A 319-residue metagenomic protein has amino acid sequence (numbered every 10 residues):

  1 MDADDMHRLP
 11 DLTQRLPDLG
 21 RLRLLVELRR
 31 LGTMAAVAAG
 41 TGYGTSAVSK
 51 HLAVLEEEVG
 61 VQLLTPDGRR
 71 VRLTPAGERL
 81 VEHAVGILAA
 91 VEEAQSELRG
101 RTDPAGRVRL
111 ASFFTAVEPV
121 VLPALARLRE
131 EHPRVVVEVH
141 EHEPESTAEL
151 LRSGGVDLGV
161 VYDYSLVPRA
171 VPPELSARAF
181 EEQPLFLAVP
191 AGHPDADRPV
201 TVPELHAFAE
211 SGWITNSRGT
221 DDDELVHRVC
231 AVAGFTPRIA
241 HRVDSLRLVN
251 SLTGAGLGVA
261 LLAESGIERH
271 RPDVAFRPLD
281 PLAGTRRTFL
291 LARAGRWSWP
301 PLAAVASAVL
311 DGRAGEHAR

Functional and structural regions predicted by a protein language model:
M1-G44, H51: N-terminal short secondary-structure element
E56-L73: A short LG(V/I)-centered, amphipathic sequence patch enriched for acidic residue(s) preceding the LG motif
A105-P168: Central regulatory/effector-binding core of bacterial HTH transcription factors
V120, A188, A275-R319: A late-sequence structural motif
E143-V156, Y162, G219-R277: Hydrophobic hinge/microswitch elements
Y162, D195-E204, A209-A233, S298-S307 (+1 more regions): Secondary-structure junction motif
R169-R178, Q183, R247-G295: Beta-alpha-beta core module
E174-R218, T285-G295: Hydrophobic/proline-rich hinge and linker segments of small-molecule sensing/allosteric domains, predominantly
